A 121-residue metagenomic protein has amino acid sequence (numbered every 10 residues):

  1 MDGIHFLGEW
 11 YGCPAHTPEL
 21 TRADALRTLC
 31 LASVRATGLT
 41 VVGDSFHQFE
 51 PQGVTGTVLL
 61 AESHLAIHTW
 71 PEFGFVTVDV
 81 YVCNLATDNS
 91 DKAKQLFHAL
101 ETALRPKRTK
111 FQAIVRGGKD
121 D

Functional and structural regions predicted by a protein language model:
M1-D121: Polybasic/polar functional segments that serve as interface/processing modules
